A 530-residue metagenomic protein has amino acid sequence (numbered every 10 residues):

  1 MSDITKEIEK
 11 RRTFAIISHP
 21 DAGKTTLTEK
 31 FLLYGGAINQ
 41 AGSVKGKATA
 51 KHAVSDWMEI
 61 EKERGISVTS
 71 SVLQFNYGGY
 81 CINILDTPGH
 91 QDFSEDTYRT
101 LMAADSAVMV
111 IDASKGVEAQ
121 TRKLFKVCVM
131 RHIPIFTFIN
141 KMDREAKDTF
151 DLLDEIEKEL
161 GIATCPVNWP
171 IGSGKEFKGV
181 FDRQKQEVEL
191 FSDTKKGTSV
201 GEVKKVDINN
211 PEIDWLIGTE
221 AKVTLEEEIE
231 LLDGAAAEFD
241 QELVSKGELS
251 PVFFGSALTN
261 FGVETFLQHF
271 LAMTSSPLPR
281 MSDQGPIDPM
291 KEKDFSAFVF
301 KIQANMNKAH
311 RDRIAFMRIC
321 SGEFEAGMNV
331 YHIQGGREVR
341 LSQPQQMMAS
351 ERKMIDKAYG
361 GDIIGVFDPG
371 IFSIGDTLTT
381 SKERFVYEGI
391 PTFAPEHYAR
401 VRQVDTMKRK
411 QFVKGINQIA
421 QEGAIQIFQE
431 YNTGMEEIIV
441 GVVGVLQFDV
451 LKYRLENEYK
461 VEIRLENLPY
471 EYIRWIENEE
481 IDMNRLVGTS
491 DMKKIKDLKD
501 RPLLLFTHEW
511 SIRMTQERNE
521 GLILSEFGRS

Functional and structural regions predicted by a protein language model:
M1-S530: Structural and coupling elements of P-loop NTPases
